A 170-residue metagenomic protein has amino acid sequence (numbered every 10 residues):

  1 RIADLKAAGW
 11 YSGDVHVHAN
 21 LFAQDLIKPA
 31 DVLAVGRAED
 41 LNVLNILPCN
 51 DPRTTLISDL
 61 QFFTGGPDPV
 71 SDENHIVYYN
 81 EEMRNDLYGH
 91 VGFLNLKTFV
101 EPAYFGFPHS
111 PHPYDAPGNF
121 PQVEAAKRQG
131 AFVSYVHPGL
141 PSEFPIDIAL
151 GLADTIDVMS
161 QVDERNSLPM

Functional and structural regions predicted by a protein language model:
R1-M170: Extended, charged catalytic domains and RNA/DNA-binding interfaces, predominantly in divalent-metal-using enzymes
